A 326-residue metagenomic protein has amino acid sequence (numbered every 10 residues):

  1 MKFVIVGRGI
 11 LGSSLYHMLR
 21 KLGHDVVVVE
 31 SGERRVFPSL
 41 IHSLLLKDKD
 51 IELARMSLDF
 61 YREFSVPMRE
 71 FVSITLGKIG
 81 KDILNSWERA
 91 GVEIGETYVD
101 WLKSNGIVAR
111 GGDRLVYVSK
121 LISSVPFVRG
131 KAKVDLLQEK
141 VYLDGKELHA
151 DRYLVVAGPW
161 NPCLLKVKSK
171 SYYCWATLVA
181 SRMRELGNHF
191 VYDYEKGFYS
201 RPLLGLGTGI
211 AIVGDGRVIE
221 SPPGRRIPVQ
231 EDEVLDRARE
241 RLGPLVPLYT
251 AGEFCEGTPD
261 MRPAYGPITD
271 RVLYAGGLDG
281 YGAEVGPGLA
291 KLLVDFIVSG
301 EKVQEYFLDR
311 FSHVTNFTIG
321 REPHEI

Functional and structural regions predicted by a protein language model:
M1-L11, V27: Beta1/beta-strand and adjacent pyrophosphate-binding region of the FAD-binding site in flavoprotein oxidoreductases
V4-V6, L148-W160, A290: Short hydrophobic core segments
H17-M18, I41, P67-R69, R152 (+1 more regions): Active-site substrate-recognition segment that forms the wall of the catalytic cavity or substrate channel
K21-F37: Glycine-rich FAD pyrophosphate-binding loop
P38-N105: Dinucleotide-binding Rossmann-like beta1-alpha1 core, especially the glycine-rich loop that anchors the ADP
E52-L53, I79-G80, I107-S124, R225-Q230 (+1 more regions): Short beta-strand to alpha-helix junction loop
R129-D144: A conserved short coil-to-beta-strand element within the FAD-binding core of flavoproteins
L245-I326: C-terminal catalytic lobe of FAD-dependent flavoproteins
